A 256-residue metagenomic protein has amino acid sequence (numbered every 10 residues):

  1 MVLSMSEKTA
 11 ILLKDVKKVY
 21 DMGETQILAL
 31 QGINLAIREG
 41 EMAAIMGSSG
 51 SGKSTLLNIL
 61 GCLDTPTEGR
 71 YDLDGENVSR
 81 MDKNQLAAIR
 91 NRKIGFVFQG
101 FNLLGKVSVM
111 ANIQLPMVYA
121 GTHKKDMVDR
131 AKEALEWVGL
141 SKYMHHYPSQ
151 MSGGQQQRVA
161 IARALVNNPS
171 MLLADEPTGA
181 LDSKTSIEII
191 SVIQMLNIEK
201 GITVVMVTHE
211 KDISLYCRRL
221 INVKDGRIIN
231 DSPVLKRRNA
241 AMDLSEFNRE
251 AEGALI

Functional and structural regions predicted by a protein language model:
V2-S4: Pre-NBD coupling/linker segments of ABC/ABC-like ATPases
E7: Exposed loop/turn and edge beta-strand positions of beta-sandwich/beta-sheet ligand-binding modules
A10-V223, I228: ABC family nucleotide-binding domain
R227-I256: Conserved beta-strand-loop-alpha-helix hinge in the C-terminal portion of ABC ATPase nucleotide-binding domains
